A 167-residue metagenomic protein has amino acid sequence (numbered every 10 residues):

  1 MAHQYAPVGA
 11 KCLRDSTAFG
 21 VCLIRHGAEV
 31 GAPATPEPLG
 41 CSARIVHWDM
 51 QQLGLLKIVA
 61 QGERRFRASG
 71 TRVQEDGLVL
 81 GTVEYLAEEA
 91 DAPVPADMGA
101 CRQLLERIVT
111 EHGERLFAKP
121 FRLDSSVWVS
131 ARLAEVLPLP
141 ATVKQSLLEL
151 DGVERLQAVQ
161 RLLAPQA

Functional and structural regions predicted by a protein language model:
M1-K119, W128, T142, E154-Q157 (+1 more regions): Positively charged
F121-L139: Core structural elements
S146-E149: Charge/polar-rich, low-complexity and marginally structured segments
